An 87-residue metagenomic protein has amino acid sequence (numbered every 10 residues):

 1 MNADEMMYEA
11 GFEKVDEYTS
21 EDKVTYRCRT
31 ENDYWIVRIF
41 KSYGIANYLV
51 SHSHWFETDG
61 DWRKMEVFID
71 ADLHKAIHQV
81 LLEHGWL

Functional and structural regions predicted by a protein language model:
M1-D16: Amphipathic alpha-helical segments
E17-A71: Acidic, low-complexity, intrinsically disordered interaction modules
L81-L87: Short acidic DE-rich linear segments
